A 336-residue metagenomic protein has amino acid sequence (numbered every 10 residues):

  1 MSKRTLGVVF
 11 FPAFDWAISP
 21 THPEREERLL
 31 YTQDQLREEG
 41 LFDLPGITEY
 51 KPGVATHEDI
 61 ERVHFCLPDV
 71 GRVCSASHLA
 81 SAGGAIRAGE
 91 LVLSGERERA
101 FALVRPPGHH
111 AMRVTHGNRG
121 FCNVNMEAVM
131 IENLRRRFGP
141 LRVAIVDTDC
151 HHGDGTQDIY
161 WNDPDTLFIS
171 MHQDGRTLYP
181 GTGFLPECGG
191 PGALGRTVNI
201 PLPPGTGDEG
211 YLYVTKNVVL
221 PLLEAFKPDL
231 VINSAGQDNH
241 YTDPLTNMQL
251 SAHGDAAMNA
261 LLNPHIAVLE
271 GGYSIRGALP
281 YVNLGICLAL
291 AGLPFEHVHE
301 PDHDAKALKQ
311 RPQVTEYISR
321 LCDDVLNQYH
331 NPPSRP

Functional and structural regions predicted by a protein language model:
M1-E58: N-terminal low-complexity, Ser/Thr- and acidic-residue-enriched intrinsically disordered segments
S2-T5, E61-P336: A general "terminal functional-core" signal
